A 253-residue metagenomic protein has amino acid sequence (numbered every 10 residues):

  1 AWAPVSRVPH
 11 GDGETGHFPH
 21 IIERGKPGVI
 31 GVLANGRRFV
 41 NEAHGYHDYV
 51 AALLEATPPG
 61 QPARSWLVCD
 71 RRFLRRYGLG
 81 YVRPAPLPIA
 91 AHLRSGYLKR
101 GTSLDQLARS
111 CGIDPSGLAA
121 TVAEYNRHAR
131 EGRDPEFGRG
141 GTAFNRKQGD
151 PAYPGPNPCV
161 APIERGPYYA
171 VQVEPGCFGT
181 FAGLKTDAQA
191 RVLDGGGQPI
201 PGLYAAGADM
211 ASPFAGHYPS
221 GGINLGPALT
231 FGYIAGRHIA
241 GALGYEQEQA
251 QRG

Functional and structural regions predicted by a protein language model:
A1-A123, R127-G253: Residues forming the flavin
